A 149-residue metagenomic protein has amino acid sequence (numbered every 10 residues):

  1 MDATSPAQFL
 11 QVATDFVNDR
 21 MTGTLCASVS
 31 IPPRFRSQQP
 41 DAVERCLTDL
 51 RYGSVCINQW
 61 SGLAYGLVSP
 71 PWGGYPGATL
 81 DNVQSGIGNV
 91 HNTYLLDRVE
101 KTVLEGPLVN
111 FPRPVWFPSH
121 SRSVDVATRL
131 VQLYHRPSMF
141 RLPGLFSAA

Functional and structural regions predicted by a protein language model:
T4, R20-A149: C-terminal segments
Q8-F9: Long hydrophobic segments that form regular secondary structure
T14: Histidine-anchored nucleotide/phosphate-binding helix
